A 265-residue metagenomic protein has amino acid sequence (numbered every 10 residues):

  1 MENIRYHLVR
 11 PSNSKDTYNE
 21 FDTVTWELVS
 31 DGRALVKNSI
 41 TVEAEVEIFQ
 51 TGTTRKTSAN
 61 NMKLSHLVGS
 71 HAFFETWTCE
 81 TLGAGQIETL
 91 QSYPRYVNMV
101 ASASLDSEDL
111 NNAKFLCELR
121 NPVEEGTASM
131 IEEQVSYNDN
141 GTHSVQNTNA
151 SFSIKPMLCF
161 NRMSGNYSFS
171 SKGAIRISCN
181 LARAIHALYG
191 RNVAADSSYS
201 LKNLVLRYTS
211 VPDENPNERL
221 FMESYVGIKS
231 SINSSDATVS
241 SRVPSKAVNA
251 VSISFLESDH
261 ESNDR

Functional and structural regions predicted by a protein language model:
M1-R265: Short, low-complexity Pro/Thr/Gly
